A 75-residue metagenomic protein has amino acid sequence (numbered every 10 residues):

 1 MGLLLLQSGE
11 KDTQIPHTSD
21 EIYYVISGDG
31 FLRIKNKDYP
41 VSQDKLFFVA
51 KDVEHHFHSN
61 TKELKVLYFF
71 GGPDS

Functional and structural regions predicted by a protein language model:
M1-L3, D20, L64: Structural motif
M1-Q14, G71: A short glycine-rich, His/Asp/Glu-containing loop-to-beta-strand
L5, R33, F48, Y68-F69: Conserved beta-strand segments that form the floor/walls of ligand-binding pockets within enzyme and binding domains
L5-Q7, H17-L32: Short, conserved beta-strand element in jelly-roll/cupin
K11-H17, H58-S59: Short histidine-centered beta-strand/loop micro-motifs that create catalytic or ligand/metal-coordination sites
R33-K37, N60: Short strand-coil-strand connectors
N36-K51: Short acidic-glycine-tyrosine-enriched beta hairpin
K51-S75: Ligand-binding loop in jelly-roll beta-barrel domains
